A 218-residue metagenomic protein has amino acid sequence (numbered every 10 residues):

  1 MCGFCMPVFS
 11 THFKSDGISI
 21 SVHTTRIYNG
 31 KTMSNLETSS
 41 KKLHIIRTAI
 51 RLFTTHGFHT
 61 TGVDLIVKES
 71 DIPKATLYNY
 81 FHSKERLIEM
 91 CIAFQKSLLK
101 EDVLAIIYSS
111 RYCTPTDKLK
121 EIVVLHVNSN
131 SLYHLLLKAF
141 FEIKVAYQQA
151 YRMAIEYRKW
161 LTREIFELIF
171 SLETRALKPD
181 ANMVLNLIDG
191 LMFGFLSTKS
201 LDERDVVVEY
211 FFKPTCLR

Functional and structural regions predicted by a protein language model:
C2-H56, T61-I72, R86: Basic, helix-initiating cap at the start of DNA-binding domains
H44-R51, T55, L65, E69 (+6 more regions): Alpha-helical structural segments
R51, T55, S83, A105 (+5 more regions): Conserved amphipathic alpha-helical interaction elements at protein-protein interfaces in regulatory, energy-coupling
D71-F81: Short hydrophobic/aromatic patch on the recognition helix
S97-E101, Y147-T174, K178-N182: Amphipathic alpha-helical packing segments from all-alpha helical-bundle domains
I106-S110, L137-K144, F195-K199: Secondary-structure edge/capping motif, primarily at the C-terminal ends of alpha-helices and the immediately following
K118-E121, L125-R152: Amphipathic alpha-helical segments used for helix-helix packing
K138, S171-T215: Hydrophobic/aromatic-rich alpha-helical bundle segments in the mid-to-C-terminal region
